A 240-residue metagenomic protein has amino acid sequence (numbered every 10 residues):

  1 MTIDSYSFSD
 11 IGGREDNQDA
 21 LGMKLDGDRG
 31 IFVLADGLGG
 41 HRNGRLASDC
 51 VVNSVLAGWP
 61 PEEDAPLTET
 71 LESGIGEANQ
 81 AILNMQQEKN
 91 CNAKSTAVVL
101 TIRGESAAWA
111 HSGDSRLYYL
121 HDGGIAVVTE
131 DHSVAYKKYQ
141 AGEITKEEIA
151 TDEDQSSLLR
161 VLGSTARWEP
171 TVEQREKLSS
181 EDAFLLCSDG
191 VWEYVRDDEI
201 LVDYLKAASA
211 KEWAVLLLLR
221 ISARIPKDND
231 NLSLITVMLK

Functional and structural regions predicted by a protein language model:
M1-K240: PP2C/PPM-type serine/threonine phosphatase catalytic domain
